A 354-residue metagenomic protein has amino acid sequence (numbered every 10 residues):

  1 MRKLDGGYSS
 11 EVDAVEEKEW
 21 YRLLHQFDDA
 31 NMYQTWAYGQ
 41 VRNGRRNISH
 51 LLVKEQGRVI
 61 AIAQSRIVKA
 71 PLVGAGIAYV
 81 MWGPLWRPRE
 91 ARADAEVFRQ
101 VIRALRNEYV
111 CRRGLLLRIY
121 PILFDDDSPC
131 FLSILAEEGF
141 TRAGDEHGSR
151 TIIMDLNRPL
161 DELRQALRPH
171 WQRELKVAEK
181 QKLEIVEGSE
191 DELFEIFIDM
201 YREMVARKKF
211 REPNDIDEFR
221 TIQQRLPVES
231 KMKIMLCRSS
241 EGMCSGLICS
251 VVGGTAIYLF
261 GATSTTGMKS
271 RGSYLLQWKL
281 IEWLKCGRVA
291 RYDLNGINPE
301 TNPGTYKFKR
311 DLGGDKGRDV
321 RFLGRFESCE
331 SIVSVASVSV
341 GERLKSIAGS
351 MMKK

Functional and structural regions predicted by a protein language model:
M1-S9, A14, I67, L135-D161 (+1 more regions): Active-site/acyl-donor-binding loops of N-acyltransferases
G6-Q56, I60-G74, P121-D126, F131-S149 (+1 more regions): A conserved beta-strand-loop-helix scaffold within acyl/acetyltransferase catalytic domains
V59, A63, A75-L123, D127: Glycine-rich, N-terminal phosphate-binding loop and its surrounding beta-alpha-beta segment
Y79, E96-N107, E218-V335: Aromatic (often tryptophan-rich) hydrophobic motifs at membrane interfaces
P88, V205-K209, G296: Short amphipathic alpha-helical interaction patches enriched in hydrophobic/aromatic residues with interspersed Lys/Arg
I119-P129, L294-P303: Conserved beta-strand-loop-alpha-helix junction that forms the acyl-donor binding cleft
